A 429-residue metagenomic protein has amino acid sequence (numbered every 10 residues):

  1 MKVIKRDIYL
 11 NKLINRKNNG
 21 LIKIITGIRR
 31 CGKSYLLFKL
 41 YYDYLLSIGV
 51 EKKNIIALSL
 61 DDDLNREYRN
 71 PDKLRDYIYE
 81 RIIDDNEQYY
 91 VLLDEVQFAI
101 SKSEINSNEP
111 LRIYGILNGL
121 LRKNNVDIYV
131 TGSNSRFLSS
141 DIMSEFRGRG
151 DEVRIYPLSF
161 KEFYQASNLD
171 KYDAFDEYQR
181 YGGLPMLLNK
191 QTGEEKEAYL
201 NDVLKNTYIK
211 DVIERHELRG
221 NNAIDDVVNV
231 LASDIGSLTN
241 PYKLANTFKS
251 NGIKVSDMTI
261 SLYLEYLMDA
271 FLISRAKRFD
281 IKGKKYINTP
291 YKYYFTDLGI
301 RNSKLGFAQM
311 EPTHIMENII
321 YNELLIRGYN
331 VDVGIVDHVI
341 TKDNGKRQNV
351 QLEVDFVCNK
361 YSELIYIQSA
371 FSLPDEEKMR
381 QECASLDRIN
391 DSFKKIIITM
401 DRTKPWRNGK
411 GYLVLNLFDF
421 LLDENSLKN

Functional and structural regions predicted by a protein language model:
K2, G20, T26, R30 (+4 more regions): A cross-kingdom feature that marks ATP-driven nucleic-acid transaction machinery
K2-G20: Pre-Walker A adenine-sensing motif
V3, R154-D337: Interdomain hinge/linker elements that couple catalytic modules in large macromolecular machines
I56-N86: Short glycine-rich substrate-engagement loop in P-loop NTPases that contacts/grips substrate
L64, Q97-I100, F137-L138: Catalytic P-loop NTPase motifs of RecA-like helicase/translocase cores
L92, D127-S133, R154: Structural recognition of the conserved hydrophobic beta-strand(s) that form the central parallel beta-sheet of P-loop
Q97-Y129: Conserved Walker B catalytic segment
S135-D151, S167-N168: Short regulatory helix/loop adjacent to the ATP-binding pocket of P-loop NTPases
